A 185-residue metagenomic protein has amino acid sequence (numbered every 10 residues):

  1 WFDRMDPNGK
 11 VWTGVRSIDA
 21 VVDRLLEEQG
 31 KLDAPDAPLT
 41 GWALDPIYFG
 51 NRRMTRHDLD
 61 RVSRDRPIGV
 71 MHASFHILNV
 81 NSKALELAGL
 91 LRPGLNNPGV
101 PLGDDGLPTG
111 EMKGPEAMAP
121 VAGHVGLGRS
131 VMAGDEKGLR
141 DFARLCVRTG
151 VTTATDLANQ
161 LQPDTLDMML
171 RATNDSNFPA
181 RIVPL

Functional and structural regions predicted by a protein language model:
W1-P184: Divalent metal-binding segments
